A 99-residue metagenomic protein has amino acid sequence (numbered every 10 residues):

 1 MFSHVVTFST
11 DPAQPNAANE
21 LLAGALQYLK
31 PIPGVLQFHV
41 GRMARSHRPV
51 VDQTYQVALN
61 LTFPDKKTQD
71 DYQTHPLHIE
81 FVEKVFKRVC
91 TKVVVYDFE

Functional and structural regions predicted by a protein language model:
M1-Q56, N60, P64-T74, D97-E99: Short S/T/G/P-rich N-terminal loop/turn motif that feeds into the first structured element of a domain
Q27-I32, L77-E83, V89: A common structural junction motif
K84-E99: Charge-dense polyanion-binding interfaces
